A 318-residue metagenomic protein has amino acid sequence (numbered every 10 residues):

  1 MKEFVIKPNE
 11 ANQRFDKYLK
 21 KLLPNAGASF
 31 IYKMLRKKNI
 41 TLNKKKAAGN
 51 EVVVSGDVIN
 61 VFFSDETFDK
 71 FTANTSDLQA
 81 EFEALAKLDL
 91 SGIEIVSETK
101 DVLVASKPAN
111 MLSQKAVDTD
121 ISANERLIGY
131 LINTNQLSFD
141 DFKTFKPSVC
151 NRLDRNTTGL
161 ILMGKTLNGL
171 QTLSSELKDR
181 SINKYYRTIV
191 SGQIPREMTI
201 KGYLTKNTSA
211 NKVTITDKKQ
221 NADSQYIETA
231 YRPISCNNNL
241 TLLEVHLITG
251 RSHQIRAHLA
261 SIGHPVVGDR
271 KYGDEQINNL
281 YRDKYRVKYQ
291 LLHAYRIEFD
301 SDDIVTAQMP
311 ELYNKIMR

Functional and structural regions predicted by a protein language model:
M1-T208, Q225, C236, L312-I316: RNA pseudouridine synthases
L42-K44, I262, D300: Short strand-turn-strand beta-turns centered on an Asx-Gly dipeptide
T119-L127, T166-L167, K178, K206 (+1 more regions): Pseudouridine synthase
N151-R152, K219-D223, R286-Y289: Short Gly/Pro-enriched turn/cap motifs at secondary-structure boundaries
S224, N238, D300-D302: Glycine-centered tight beta-turn/hairpin loop motif at sheet-sheet or coil-to-beta transitions
E228: Oxyanion-binding "anion nests"
Y231: Long C-terminal interaction/binding lobes of large macromolecular proteins
I304-R318: Short, basic/aromatic-enriched C-terminal tail that caps enzymatic domains
